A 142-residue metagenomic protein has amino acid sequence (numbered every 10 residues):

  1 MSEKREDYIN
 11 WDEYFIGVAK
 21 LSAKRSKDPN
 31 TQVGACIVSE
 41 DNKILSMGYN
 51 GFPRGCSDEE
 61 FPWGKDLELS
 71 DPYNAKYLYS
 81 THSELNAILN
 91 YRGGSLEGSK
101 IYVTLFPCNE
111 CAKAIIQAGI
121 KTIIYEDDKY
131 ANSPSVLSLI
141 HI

Functional and structural regions predicted by a protein language model:
M1-I140: Zinc-dependent deaminase catalytic domain
